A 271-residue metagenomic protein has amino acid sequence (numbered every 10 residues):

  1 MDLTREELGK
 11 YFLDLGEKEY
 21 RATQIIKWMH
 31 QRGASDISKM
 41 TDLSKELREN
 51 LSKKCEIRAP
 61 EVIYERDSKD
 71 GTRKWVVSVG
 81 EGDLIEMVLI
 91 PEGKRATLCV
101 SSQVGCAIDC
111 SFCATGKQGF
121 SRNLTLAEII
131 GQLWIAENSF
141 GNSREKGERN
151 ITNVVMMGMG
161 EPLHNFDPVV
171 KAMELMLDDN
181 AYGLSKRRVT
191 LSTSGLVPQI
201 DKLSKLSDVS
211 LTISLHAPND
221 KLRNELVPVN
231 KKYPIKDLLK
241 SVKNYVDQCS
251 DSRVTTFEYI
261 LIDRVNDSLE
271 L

Functional and structural regions predicted by a protein language model:
M1-A96: Flexible, acidic/Gly-rich N-terminal and inter-domain linker regions that tether and position cofactor-handling modules
S68, S101-S102, S192, S214: Short linear Ser/Thr-Pro motifs
P91-E137: Canonical Radical SAM [4Fe-4S] cluster-binding loop centered on the CxxxCxxC motif and its immediate flanking residues
N138-R144, N150-L271: Conserved AdoMet/S-adenosylmethionine-binding subsite of the radical SAM
